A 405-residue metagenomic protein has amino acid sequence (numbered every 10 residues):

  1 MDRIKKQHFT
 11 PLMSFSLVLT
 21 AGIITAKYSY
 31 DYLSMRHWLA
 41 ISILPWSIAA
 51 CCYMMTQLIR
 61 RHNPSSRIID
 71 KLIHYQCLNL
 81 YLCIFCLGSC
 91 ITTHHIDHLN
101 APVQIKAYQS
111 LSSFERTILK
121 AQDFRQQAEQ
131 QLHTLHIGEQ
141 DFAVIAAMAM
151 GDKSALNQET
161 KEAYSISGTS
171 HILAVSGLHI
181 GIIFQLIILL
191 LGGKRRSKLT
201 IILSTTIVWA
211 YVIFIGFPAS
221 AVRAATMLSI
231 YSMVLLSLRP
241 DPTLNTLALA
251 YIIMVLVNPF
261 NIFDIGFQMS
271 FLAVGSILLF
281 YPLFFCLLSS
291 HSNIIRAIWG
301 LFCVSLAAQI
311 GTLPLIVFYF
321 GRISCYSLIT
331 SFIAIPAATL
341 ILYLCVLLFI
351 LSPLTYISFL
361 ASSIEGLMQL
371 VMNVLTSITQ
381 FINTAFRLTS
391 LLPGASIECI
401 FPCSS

Functional and structural regions predicted by a protein language model:
D2-H8, L17, I105-M227, S232-M233: Aromatic-rich juxtamembrane segments at the membrane interface
K5, P11-T20, Y28-R36, Y75 (+2 more regions): Internal transmembrane alpha-helical bundles of multi-pass membrane proteins
M13, H37-I105, L288-S289, I295 (+1 more regions): Glycine- and aromatic-enriched alpha-helical transmembrane segments of multi-pass membrane proteins
S34, I73, S112, G138 (+2 more regions): Ser/Thr-centered flexible coil motifs
I41-L44, I48-C51, M55-L58, L80-I84 (+8 more regions): Cleavable Sec-type N-terminal signal peptides
T56-L58, L189, M233-S237: C-terminal ends of transmembrane helices
H95-V103, H133-H136, F349-S363: Helix-to-loop transition at the C-terminal end of transmembrane segments
